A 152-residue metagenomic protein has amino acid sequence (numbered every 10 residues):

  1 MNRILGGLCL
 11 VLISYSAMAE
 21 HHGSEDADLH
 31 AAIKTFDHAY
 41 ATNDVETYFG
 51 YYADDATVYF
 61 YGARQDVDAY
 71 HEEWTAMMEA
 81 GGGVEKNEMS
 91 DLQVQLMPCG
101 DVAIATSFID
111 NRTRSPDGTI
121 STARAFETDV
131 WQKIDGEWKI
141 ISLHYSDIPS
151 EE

Functional and structural regions predicted by a protein language model:
N2-L10: Sec-dependent signal peptide recognition, specifically the positively charged N-region followed immediately by
S14-S16: N-terminal signal peptide c-region/cleavage motif recognized by signal peptidases
G23-A32, V45-D101, F108, T122: A solvent-exposed, acidic/Ser-Thr-rich amphipathic alpha-helical stretch
F36, N43-D44: Short helix-adjacent coil turns
Y52, I109-N111, H144-D147: Short beta-strand segments enriched in hydrophobic/aromatic residues within well-folded beta-rich domains
N111-S115, W131: Beta-strand elements of well-folded, non-transmembrane domains
R124-E151: Short beta-strand edge/turn micro-motifs at domain boundaries
